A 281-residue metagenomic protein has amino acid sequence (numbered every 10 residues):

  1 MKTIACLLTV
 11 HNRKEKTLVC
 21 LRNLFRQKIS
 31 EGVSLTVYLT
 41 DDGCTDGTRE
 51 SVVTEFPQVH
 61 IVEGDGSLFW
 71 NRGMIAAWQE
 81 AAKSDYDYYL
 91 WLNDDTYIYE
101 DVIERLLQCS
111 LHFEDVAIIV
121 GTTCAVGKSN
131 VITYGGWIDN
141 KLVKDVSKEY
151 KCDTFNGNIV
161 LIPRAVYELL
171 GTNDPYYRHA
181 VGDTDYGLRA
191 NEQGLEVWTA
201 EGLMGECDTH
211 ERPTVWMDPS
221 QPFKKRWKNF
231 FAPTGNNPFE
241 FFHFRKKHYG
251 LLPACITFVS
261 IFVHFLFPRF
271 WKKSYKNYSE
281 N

Functional and structural regions predicted by a protein language model:
R13-K28: Short, well-formed alpha-helical segments that are part of the catalytic scaffolds of diverse glycosyltransferases
T40-E50: A conserved acidic beta->alpha catalytic loop
G64-K83: Glycine-rich, basic loop-to-helix element that forms the pyrophosphate-binding segment of sugar-nucleotide handling
Y86-Y97: Short beta-strand-to-loop acidic/aromatic patch adjacent to the donor-nucleotide binding site
Y97-T133: Conserved donor NDP-sugar-binding/catalytic core segment of glycosyltransferases
V116, R212-N281: Non-catalytic, C-terminal membrane-associated alpha-helical segments of glycosyltransferases
L142-I162, K228-N229: A recurrent flexible, glycine/aromatic-enriched loop bordering the glycosyltransferase active site that acts as
V160-I162, V166-G171, Y176-L203: A short, conserved alpha-helix in the catalytic core of glycosyltransferases
